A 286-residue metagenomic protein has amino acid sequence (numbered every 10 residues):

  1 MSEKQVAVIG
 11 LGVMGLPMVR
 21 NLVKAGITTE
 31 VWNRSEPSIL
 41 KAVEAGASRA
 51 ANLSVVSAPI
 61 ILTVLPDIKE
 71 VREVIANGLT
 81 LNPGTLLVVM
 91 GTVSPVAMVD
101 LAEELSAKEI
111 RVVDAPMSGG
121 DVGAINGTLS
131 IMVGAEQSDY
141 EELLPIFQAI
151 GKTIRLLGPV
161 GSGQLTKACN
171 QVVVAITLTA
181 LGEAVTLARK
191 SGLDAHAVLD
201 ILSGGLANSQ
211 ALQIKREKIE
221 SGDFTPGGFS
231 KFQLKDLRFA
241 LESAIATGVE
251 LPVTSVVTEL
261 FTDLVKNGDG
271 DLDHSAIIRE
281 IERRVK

Functional and structural regions predicted by a protein language model:
M1-T63, D121: NAD(P)+-binding Rossmann beta1-loop-alpha1 motif at the extreme N-terminus of oxidoreductases
T29, R49, V112-V113, I154 (+2 more regions): Hydrophobic beta-strand scaffold residues
L53-K108: Rossmann-fold NAD(P) dinucleotide-binding segment
V74-A76, T92-A175: Rossmann-fold dinucleotide-binding core
G127-G134, R155, P159-S191, D200-I214 (+1 more regions): Active-site-proximal catalytic alpha-helix in oxidoreductases
V160, N208-H274, V285-K286: Interdomain hinge/lid region at the active-site interface of Rossmann-like NAD(P)-dependent oxidoreductases
H196-G204, S255-E259: Beta-strand segments within the central parallel beta-sheet cores of soluble alpha/beta enzyme folds
